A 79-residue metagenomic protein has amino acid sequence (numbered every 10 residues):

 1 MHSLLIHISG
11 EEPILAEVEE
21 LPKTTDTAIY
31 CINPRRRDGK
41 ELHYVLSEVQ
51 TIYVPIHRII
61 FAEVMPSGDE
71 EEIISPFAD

Functional and structural regions predicted by a protein language model:
M1-S3, H7-D79: Conserved RNA-binding domains used in RNP assembly and mRNA/RNA metabolism
